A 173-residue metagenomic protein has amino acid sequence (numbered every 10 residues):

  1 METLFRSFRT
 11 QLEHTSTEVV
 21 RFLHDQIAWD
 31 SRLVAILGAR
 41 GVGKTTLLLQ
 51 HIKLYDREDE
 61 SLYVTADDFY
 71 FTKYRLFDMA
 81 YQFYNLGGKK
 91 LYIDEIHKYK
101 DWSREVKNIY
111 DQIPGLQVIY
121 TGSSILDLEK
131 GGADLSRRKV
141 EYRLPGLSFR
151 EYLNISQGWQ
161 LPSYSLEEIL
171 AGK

Functional and structural regions predicted by a protein language model:
E2-L12, S123, K130-K173: Interdomain motor-coupling "hinge/lid" segment immediately C-terminal to the ATP-binding subdomain of NTP-driven enzymes
Q11-W29: Pre-Walker A adenine-sensing motif
I36: Hydrophobic anchor at the beta1->P-loop junction of P-loop NTPases
R40-G41: Walker A (P-loop) phosphate-binding loop of P-loop NTPases
K44-T45: Conserved lysine of the Walker
E58-G87: Short glycine-rich substrate-engagement loop in P-loop NTPases that contacts/grips substrate
N85-W102: Conserved P-loop NTPase "ATPase switch" module shared by AAA+ and STAND
Q117-S123: Structural recognition of the conserved hydrophobic beta-strand(s) that form the central parallel beta-sheet of P-loop
